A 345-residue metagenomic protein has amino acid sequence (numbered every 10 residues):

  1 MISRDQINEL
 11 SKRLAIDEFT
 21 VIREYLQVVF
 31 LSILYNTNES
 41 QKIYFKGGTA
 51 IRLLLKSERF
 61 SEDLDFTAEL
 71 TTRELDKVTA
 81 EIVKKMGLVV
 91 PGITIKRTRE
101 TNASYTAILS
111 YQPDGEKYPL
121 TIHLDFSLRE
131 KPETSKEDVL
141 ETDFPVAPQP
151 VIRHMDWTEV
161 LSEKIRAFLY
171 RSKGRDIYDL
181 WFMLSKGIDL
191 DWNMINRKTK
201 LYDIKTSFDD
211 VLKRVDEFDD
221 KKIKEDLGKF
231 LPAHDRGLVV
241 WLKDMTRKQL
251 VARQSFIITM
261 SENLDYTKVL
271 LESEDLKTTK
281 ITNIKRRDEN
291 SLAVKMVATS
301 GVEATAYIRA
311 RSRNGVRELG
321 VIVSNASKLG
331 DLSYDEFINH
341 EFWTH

Functional and structural regions predicted by a protein language model:
M1-Y44, L54-S57, E69-L292, A298-V302 (+5 more regions): Structured mid-to-C-terminal alpha-helical surface segments
K46-T49: Glycine-rich beta-strand-to-loop/alpha-helix junction loops that act as flexible
I51, F66: Active-site micro-motifs of SAM-dependent methyltransferase domains
